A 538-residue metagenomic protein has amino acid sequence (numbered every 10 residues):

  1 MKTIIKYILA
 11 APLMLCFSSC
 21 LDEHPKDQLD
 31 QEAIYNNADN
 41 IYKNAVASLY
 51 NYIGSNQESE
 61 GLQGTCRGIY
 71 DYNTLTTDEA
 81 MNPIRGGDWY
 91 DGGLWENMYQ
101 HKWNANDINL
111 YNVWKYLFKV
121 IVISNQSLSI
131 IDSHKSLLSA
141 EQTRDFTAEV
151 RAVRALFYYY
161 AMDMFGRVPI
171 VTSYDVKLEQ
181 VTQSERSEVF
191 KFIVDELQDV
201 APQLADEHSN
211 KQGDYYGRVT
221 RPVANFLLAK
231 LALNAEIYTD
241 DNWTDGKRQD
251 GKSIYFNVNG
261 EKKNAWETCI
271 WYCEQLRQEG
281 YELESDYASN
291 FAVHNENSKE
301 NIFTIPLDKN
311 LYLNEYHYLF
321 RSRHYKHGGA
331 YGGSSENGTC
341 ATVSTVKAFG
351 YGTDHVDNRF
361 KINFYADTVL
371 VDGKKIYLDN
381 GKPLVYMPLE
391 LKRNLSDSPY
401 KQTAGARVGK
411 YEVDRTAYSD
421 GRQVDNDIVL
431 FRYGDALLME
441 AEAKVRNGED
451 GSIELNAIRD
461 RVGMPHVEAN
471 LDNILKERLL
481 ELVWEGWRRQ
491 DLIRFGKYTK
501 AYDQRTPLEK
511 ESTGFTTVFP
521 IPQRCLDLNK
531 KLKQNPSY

Functional and structural regions predicted by a protein language model:
S19-D22, L117-V120, F192-V194, Y215 (+8 more regions): Long, intrinsically disordered, low-complexity segments
S19-T74, Q249-D250, C525-Y538: Membrane-proximal, proline-rich intrinsically disordered regions
E32, E60-N82, Y174, L204-V223 (+2 more regions): Short, surface-exposed recognition loops and adjoining beta-strand edges that mediate ligand/DNA contacts, enriched
I34, A38-A47, N51-G61, R85-F165 (+8 more regions): Conserved, well-structured interaction surfaces
S55, D286, N290-H294, S298-K392 (+1 more regions): Glycine-rich, aromatic-lined ligand/substrate-binding cores of catalytic and carbohydrate-binding domains
Y90-K102, Y351-F431: Flexible, polar/acidic helix-loop-strand segments at domain edges
